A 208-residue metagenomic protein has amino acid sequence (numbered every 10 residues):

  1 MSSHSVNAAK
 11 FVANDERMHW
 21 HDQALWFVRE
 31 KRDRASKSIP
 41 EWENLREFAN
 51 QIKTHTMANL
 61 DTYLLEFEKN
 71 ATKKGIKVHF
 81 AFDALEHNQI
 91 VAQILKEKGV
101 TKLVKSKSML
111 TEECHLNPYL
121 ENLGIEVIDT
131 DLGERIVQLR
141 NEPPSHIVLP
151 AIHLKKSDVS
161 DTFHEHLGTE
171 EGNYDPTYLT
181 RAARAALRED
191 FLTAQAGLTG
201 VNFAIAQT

Functional and structural regions predicted by a protein language model:
M1-T208: The feature marks the mature, well-folded catalytic cores of soluble enzymes
